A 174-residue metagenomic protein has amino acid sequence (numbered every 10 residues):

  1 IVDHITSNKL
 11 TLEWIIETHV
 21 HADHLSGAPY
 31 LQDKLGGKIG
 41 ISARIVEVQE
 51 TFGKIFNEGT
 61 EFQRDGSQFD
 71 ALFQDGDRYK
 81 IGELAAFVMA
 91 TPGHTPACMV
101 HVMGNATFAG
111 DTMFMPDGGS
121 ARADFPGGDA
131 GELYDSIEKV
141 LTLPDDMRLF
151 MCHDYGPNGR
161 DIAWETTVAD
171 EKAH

Functional and structural regions predicted by a protein language model:
I1-A85: Active-site HxH/HxHxD metal-binding segment of metal-dependent hydrolases
E58, Q68, R78, A85-A90 (+1 more regions): Metallo-beta-lactamase
